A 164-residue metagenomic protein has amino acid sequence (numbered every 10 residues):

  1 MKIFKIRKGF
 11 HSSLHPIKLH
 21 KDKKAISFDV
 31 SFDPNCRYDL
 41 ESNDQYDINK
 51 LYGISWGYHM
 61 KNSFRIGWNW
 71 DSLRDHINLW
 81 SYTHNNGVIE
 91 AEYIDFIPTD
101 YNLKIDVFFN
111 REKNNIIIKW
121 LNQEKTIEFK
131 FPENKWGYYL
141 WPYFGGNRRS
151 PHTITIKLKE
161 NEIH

Functional and structural regions predicted by a protein language model:
M1-N78: Secretory/extracellular carbohydrate-interaction modules and structurally similar beta-sandwich "look-alikes"
K21, F96-D100, R149: Surface-exposed coil/turn segments at beta-strand junctions on protein surfaces, enriched
F28, H152-I163: Extracellular beta-strand elements of beta-rich domains used for carbohydrate recognition/degradation or cell-matrix
F28, Y101-I118: Short tryptophan-centered beta-strand motifs in secreted/extracellular beta-sheet-rich domains of glycan-recognition
H76-I77, K113-N115, T153: Exposed beta-strand and adjacent loop surfaces of beta-rich binding modules that mediate intermolecular recognition
N78-K104: Short, aromatic/His-centered strand-loop micro-motif at the edge of beta-sheets
I118-E124: Short strand-turn-strand beta-turns centered on an Asx-Gly dipeptide
I127-K157: Flexible glycan-contacting loops in extracellular carbohydrate-active proteins
